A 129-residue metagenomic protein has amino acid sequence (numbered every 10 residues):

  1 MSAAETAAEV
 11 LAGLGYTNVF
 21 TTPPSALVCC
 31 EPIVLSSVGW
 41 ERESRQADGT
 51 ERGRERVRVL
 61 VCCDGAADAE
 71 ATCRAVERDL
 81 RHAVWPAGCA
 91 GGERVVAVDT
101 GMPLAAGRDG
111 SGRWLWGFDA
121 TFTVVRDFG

Functional and structural regions predicted by a protein language model:
M1-G49, A83-R94: Small/polar-rich, solvent-exposed N-terminal microdomains that initiate assembly or binding
A7-V10, T72-D79: Short amphipathic alpha-helices in soluble, non-transmembrane regions that often serve as interface/regulatory elements
V10-G13, V59, P103, D127: Acidic/proline-rich low-complexity IDRs
R45-R52, D109-S111: Short, solvent-exposed beta-strand/turn "edge" segments of beta-rich domains on protein surfaces
E51-A69, R74-V76, W114-R126: Oligomerization/assembly interface segments of phage tail-like spikes and tubes
R81-G129: Acidic-leaning, charged glycine-interspersed low-complexity segments
